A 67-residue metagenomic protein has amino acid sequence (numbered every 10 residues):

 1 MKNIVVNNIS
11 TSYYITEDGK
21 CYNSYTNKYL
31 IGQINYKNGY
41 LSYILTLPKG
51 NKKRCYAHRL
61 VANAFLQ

Functional and structural regions predicted by a protein language model:
M1-Q67: Conserved recognition-core residues within compact binding domains
